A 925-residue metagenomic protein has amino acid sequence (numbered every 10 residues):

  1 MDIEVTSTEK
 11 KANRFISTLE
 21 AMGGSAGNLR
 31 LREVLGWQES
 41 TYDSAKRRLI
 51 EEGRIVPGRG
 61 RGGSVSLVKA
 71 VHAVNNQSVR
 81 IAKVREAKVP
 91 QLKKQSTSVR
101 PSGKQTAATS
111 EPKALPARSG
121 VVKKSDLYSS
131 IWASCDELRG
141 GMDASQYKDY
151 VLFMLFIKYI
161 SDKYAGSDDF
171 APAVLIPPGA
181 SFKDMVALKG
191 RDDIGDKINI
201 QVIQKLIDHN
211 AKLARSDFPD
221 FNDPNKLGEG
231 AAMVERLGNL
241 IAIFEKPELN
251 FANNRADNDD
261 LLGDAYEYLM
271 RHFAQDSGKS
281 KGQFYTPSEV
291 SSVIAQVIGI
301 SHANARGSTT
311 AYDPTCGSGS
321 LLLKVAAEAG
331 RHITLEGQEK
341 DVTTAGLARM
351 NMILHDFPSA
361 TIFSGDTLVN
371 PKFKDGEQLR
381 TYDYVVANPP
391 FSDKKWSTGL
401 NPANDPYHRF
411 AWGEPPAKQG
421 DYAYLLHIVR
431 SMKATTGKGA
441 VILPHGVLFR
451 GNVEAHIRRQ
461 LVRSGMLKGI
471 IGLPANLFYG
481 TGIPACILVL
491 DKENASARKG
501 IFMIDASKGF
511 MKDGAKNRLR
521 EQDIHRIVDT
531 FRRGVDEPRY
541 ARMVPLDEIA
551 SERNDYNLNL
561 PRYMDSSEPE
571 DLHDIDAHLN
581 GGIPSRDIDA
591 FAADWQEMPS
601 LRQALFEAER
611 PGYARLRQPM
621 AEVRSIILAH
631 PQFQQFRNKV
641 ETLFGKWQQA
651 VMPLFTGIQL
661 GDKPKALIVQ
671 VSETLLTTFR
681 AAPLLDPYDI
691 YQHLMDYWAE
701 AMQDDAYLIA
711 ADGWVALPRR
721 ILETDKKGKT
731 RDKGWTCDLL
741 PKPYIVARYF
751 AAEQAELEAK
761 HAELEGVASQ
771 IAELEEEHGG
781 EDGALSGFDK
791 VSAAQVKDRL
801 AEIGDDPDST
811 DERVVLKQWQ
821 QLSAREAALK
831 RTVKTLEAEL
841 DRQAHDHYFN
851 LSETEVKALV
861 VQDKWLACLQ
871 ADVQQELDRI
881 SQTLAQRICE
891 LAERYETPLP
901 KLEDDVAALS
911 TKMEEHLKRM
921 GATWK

Functional and structural regions predicted by a protein language model:
I3-A12, G60-P90: Short, cationic-aromatic polyanion-contact patches
T8-L29, E33: Short amphipathic alpha-helical interface segments
A12-E20, Y266, A295, L322: Hydrophobic residues on short alpha-helical segments
W37-R48: Short amphipathic alpha-helical interaction segments
I50-G60: A short, conserved structural fragment
K83-H302, S364-K372, G376, G472-A475 (+4 more regions): Non-catalytic, mostly N-terminal accessory regions of nucleic-acid modification and defense proteins
S130, Q146-F156, I362, E414-L490: Conserved Class I SAM-dependent methyltransferase catalytic core
S280-A387, S392-G413, Y422-A423, L443-G446 (+3 more regions): Conserved S-adenosyl-L-methionine
